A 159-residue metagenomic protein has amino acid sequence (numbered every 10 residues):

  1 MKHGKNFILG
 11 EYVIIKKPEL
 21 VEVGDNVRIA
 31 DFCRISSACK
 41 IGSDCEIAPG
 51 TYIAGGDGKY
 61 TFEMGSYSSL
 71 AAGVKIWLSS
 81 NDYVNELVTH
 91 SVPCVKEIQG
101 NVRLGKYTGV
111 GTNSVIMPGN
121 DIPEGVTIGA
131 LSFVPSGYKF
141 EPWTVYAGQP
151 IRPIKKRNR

Functional and structural regions predicted by a protein language model:
M1-G10, R159: Membrane-proximal basic amphipathic "stem/tether" segments
F7, A71, T108, G129-S136: Short, highly charged low-complexity linear segments
E11-V23, R28-D121, T144, Q149-P150 (+1 more regions): Flexible, glycine/small-residue-enriched loop-and-beta-strand segment within the central core of proteins
N113-V126, S132-S136: Beta-rich strand-turn-strand
